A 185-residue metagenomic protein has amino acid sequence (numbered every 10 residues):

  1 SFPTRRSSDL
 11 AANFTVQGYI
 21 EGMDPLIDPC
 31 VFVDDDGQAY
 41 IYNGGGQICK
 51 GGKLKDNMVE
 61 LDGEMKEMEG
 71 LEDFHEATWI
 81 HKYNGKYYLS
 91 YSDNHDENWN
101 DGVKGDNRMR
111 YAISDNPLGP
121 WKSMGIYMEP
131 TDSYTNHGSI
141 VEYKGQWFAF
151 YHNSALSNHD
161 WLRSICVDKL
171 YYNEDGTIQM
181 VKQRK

Functional and structural regions predicted by a protein language model:
F2-S7: Short, small-residue-biased leader/transition segments that mark boundaries at the very start of proteins
A11-D35, K55-H81, L118-S139, N173-K185: Surface loop/turn signatures of beta-propeller and other carbohydrate-active proteins
G37-Y40, K86-L89, Q146-A149: Entry beta-strands of beta-propeller and related beta-repeat scaffolds
G46-C49, N94-W99, S154-N158: Short glycine/acidic-enriched loop and turn motifs that connect beta-strands
I48, D106-R108, S164-V167: A detector of repeated loop/turn-to-beta-strand junctions in beta-rich toroidal repeat architectures
W79-Y91: Oxyanion-binding "anion nests"
D106-L156: Catalytic-core region of carbohydrate-active enzymes that cleave or remodel glycosidic bonds
Q146-K185: Blade-level signature of beta-propeller repeat domains, shared across WD40, Kelch, NHL, RCC1 and BNR/Asp-box propellers
